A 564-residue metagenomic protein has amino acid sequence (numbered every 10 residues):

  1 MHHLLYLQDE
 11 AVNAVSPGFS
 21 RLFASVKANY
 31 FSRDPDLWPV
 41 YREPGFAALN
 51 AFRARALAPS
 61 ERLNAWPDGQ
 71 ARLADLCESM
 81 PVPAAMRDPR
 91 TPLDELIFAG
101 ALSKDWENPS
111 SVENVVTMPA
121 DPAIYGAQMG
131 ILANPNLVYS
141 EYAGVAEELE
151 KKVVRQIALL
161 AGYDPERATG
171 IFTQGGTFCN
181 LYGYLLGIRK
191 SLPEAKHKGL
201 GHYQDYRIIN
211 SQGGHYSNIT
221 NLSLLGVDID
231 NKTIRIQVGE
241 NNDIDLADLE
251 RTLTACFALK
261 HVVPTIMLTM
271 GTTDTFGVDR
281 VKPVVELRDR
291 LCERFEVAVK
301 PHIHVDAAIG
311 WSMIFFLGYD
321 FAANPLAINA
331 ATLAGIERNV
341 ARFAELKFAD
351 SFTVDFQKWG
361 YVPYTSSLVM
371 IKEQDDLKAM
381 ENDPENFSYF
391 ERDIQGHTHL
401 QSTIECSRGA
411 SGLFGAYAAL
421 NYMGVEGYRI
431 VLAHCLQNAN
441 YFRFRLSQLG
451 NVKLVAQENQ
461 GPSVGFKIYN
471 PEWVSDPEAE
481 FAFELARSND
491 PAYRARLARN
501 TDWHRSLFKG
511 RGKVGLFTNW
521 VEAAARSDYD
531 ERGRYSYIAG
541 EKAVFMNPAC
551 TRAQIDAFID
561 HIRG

Functional and structural regions predicted by a protein language model:
H2, Y6-D9, L186-D375, M380: Conserved PLP-enzyme active-site core in the AAT-like
H2-R167, L507-D530, R534, I538-I562: N-terminal entrance/gating region of PLP-dependent enzymes' catalytic architecture
A58, L63-Q70, A307-A308, S312-F343 (+2 more regions): Charged, glycine/proline-rich intrinsically disordered loops and linkers
V145-A146, G170-T177, I209-Q212, Q457: Active-site nucleophile and cofactor-binding loops and adjacent substrate-binding regions of central metabolic enzymes
I157-L186, K232-Q237: Short loop-beta-helix segment that forms the pyridoxal 5′-phosphate
E166-R167, Y203, A456-S463, S536-I538: Short Gly/Ser/Thr- and Asp/Glu-enriched loop/turn motifs at secondary-structure junctions
N324-E458, Y469-W473: Active-site C-terminal subdomain of aminotransferase-like
K453-K513: Conserved PLP-binding catalytic core of the aspartate aminotransferase-like
